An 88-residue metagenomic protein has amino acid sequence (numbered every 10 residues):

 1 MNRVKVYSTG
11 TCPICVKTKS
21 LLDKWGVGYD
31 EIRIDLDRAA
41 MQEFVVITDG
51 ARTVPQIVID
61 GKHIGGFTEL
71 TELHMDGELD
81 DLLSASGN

Functional and structural regions predicted by a protein language model:
M1-G28: Local sequence-structure signature of Cys/Sec-based thiol-disulfide redox active-site neighborhoods
M1-S8, V46, D76-G77, L83-N88: C-terminal alpha-helical interaction module
P13, A39, R52, G65: Short alpha-helical
I34-A51, S84: Thioredoxin-like thiol-disulfide oxidoreductase module
D49-V58, T68: Structural micro-motif
I59-S86: Non-catalytic, surface beta->alpha helical segment in thiol-disulfide oxidoreductase systems
